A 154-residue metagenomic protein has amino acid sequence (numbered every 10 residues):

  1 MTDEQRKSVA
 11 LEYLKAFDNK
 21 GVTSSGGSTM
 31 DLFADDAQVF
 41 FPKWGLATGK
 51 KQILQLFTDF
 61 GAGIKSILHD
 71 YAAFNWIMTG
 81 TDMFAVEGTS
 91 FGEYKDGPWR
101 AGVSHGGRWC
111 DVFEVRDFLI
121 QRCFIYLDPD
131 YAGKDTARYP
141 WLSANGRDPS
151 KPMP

Functional and structural regions predicted by a protein language model:
M1-D36: Short acidic-aromatic low-complexity motifs
G26-F84: A solvent-exposed, acidic/Ser-Thr-rich amphipathic alpha-helical stretch
F33, S90-G92, L127: Short beta-strand segments enriched in hydrophobic/aromatic residues within well-folded beta-rich domains
Q38, V103, L119-Q121: Residue-level signal for well-ordered, solvent-exposed loop/turn and beta-edge residues enriched in charged/polar side
T81-M83, E114-Q121: Coil-to-beta-strand transition motifs
T89-R116: Exposed beta-sheet edge and beta->alpha loop/turn motif
Q121-P154: Low-complexity, intrinsically disordered terminal/linker segments enriched in charged and Gly/Pro repeats
